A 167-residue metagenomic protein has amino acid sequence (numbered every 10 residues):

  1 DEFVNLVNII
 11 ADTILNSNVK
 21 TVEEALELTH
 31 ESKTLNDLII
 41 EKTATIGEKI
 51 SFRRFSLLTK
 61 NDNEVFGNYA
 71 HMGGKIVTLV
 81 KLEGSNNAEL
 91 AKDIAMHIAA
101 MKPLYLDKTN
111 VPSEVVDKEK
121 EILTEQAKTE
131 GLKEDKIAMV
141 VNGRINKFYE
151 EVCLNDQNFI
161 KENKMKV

Functional and structural regions predicted by a protein language model:
D1-V167: N-terminal assembly/interaction segments in proteins that build large macromolecular machines
